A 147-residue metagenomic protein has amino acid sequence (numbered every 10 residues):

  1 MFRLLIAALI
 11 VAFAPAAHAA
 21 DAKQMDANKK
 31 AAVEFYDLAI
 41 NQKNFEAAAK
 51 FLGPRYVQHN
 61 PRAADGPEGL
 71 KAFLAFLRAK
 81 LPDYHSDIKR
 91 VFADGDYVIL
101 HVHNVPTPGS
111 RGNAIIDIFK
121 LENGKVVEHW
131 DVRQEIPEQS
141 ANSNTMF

Functional and structural regions predicted by a protein language model:
M1-I6: Bacterial N-terminal signal peptides that target proteins for export
H18-F147: C-terminal and inter-domain tail/linker signature
